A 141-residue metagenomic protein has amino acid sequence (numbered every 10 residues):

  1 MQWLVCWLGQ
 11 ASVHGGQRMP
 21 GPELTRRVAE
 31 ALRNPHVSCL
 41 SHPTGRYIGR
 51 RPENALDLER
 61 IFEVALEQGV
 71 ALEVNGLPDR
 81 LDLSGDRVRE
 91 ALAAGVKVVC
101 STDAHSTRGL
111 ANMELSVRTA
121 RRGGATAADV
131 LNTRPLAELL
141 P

Functional and structural regions predicted by a protein language model:
M1-P141: Charged catalytic cores and adjacent phosphate/nucleic-acid-binding surfaces used for phosphate/nucleic-acid chemistry
